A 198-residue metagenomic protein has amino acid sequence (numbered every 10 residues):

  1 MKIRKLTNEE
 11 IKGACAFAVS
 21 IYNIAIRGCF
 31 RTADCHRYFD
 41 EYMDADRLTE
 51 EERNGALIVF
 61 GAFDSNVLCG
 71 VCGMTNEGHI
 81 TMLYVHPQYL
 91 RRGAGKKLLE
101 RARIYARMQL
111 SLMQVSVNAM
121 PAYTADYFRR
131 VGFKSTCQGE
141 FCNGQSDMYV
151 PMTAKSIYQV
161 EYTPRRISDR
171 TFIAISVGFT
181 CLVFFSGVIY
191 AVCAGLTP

Functional and structural regions predicted by a protein language model:
K2-A16, I26-R27: A short beta-loop-alpha structural element at the N-terminal edge of CoA-dependent acyl/N-acetyltransferase catalytic
V19-R47: Conserved GNAT-fold acetyl-CoA-binding loop/helix
E41-F60, H79: A short helix-loop-beta-strand connector motif used in the catalytic cores of GNAT acetyltransferases and, in some
A56-G70, T75: Conserved beta-hairpin
A62, Y89, G93-R101: Conserved acetyl-CoA pyrophosphate-binding loop and the N-cap/start of the following alpha-helix in GNAT-like
K96, M120-Q138, C142: Conserved active-site alpha-helix within GNAT-family acetyltransferase domains
A106-M120: Conserved GNAT acetyl-CoA-binding A-motif
S186-P198: Juxtamembrane boundary at the C-terminal end of a transmembrane helix
